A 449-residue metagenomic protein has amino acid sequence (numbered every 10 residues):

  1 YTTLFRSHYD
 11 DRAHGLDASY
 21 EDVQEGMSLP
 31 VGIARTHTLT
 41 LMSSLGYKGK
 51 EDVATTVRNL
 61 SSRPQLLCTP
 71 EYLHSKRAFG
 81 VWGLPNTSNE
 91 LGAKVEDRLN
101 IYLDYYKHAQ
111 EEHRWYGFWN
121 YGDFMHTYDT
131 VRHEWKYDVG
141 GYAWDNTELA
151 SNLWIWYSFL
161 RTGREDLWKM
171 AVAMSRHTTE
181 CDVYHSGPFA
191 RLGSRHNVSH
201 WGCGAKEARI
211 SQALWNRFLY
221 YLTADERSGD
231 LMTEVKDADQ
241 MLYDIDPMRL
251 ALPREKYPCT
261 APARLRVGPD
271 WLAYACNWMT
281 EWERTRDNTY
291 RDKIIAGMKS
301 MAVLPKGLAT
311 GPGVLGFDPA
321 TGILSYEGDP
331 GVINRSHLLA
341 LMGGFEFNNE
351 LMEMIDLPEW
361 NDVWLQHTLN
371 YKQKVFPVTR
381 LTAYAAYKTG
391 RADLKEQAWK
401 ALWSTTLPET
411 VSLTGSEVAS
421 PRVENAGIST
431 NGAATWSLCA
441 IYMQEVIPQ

Functional and structural regions predicted by a protein language model:
Y1, F5-P448: Catalytic cores of extracellular degradative/oxidative enzymes
